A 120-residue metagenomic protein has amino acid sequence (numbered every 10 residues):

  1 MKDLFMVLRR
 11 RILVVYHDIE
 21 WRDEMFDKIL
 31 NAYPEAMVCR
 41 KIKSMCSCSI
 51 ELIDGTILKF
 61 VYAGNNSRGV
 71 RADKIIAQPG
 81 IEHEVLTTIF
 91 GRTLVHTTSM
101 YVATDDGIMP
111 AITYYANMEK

Functional and structural regions predicted by a protein language model:
M1-K120: Short, flexible loop motifs at catalytic/binding sites
